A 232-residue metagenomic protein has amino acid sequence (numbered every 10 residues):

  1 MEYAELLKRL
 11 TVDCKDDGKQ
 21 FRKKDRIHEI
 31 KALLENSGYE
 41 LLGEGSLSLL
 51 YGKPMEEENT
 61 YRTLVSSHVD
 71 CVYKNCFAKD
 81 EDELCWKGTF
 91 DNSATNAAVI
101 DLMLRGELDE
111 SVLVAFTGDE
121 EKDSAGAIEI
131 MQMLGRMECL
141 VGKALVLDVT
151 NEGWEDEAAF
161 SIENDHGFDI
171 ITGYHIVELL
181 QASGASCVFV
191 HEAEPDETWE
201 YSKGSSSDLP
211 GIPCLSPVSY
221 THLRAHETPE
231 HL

Functional and structural regions predicted by a protein language model:
R9-N59: A non-catalytic alpha/beta surface segment that caps or lines the substrate-entry region of metallo-dependent hydrolase
L33, G43, N59-F116: Active-site metal-coordination/substrate-binding segment of hydrolases, especially metallo-dependent peptidases
N36-E44, L84, A185-H191: Short secondary-structure junctions
L41, V114, A144-V146, I212-S216: Conserved beta-strand scaffold positions in the cores of enzyme catalytic domains, especially in NTP/NDP-utilizing
S67-V72, L147-N151, Y220: Short glycine-enriched loops at secondary-structure junctions
G88-Q181, A185-S207: Acidic/histidine-rich catalytic neighborhood of metal-dependent amide-processing enzymes
T221-E230: Conserved small/polar residues in nucleotide/adenosyl-binding loops
